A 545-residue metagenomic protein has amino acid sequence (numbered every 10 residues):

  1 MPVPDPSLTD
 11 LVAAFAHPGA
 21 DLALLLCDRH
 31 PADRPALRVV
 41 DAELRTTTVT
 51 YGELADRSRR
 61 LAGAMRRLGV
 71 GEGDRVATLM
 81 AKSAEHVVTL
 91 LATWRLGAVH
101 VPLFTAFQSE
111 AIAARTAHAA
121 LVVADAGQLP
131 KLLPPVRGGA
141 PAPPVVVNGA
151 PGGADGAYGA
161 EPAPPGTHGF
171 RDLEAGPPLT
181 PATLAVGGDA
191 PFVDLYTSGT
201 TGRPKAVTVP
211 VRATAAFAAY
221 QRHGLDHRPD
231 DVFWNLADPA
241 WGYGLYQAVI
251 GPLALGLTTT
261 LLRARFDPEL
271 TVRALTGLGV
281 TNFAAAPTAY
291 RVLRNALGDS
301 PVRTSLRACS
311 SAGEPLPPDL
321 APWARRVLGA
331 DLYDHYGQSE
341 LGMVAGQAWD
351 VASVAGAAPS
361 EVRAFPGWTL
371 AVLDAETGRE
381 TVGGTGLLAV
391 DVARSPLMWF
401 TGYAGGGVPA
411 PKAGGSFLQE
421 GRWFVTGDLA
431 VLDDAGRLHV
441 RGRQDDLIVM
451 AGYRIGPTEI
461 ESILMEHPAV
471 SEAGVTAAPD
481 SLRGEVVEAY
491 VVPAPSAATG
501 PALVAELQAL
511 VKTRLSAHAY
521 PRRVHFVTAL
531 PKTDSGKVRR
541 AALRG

Functional and structural regions predicted by a protein language model:
D33, L37-L91, Q108-A113, R171 (+1 more regions): Conserved AMP-binding/adenylate-forming core of the ANL superfamily
D33-P35, N148, Y158-F170, E174-Y196 (+2 more regions): Conserved pre-ATP/AMP-binding loop-to-beta segment of ANL
R67, L91, R95-D172, P495: Structural core segment of the AMP-binding/adenylate-forming
E110, A114-R115, V122-D125, F283 (+3 more regions): AMP-binding/adenylate-forming catalytic core of the ANL superfamily
A215-V232, A240-T281, A296: Conserved AMP-binding/adenylation subdomain of ANL enzymes
V280-A285, R294-A355, T369, T377: Gly/Ser/Thr-rich phosphate-binding loop
R363-G367, G378-S416, I455: Conserved ATP/PPi-binding loop(s) of AMP-dependent carboxylate-activating enzymes
A371-V392, D434-A435, A497-V504, R539: Conserved beta-loop-beta connector loops within the AMP-binding
